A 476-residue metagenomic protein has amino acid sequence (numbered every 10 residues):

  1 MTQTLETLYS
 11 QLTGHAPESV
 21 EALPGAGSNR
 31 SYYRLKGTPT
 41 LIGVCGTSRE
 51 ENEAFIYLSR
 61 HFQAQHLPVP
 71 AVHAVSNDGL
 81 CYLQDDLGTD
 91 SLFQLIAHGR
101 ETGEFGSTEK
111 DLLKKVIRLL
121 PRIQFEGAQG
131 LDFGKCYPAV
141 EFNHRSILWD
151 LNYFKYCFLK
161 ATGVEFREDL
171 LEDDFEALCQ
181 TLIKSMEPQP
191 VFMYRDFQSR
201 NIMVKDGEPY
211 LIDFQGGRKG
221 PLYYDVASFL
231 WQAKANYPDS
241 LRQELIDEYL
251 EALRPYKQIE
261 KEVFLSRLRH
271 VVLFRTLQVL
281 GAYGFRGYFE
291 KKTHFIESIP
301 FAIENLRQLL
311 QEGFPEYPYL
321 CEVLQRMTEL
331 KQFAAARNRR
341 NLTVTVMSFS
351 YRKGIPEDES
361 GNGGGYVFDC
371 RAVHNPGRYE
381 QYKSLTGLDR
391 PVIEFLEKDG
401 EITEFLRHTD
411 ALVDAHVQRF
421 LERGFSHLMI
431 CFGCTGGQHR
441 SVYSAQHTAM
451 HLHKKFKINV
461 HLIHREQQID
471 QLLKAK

Functional and structural regions predicted by a protein language model:
M1-P17: Juxta-kinase regulatory segment immediately upstream of eukaryotic protein kinase catalytic domains
L5, A128-V140, D150-M193, E262: An alpha-helical support segment within catalytic cores of ATP-dependent transferases
H15-Y33: ATP-binding glycine-rich phosphate-binding loop
S31-L35, I123, C179-V226, N236: Active-site acidic catalytic loop and adjacent metal/ATP-binding pocket of ATP-dependent phosphoryl transfer enzymes
Y33-W149, Y153, K160: ATP-binding pocket architecture of kinase catalytic cores
N152-A161, L222-Q258, L273-F289, A302-L309: Active-site activation/catalytic loop segments of kinase-like enzymes and analogous catalytic loops in related
G281-R337: ATP/Mg2+ or Mg2+-diphosphate-binding catalytic cores that bind nucleotide phosphates or diphosphates via glycine-rich
A334-L428, Q468-D470: C-terminal accessory "lid"/substrate-recognition subdomains
